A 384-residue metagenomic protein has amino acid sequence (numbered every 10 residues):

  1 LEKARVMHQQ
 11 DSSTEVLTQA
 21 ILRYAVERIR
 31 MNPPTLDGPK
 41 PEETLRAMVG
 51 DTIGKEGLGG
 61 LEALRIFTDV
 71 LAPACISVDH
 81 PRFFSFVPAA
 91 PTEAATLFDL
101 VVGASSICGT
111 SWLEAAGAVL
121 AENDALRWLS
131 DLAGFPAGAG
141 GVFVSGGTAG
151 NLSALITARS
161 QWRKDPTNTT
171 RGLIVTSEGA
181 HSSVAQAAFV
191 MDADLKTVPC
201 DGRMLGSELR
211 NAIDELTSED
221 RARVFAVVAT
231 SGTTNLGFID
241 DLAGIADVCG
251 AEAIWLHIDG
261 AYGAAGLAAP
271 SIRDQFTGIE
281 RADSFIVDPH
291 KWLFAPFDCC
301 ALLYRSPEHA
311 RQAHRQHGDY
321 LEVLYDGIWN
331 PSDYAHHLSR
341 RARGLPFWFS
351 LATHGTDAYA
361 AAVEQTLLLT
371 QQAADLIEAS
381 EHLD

Functional and structural regions predicted by a protein language model:
L1, P41-G50, C75-H80, G103-A104 (+5 more regions): Short acidic (Asp/Glu) and glycine-rich catalytic loops that position anionic groups and cofactors
E2-G138: N-terminal entrance/gating region of PLP-dependent enzymes' catalytic architecture
K3-H8, S106-L113, P136-V142, T169-R171 (+3 more regions): Glycine- and acidic
T110-E122, V144, T148, I174-S177 (+3 more regions): Short acidic-aromatic active-site loops that bind/stabilize oxyanions
L129-S153, V198: Short loop-beta-helix segment that forms the pyridoxal 5′-phosphate
A149-H309: Conserved PLP-enzyme active-site core in the AAT-like
T277-E381: Active-site C-terminal subdomain of aminotransferase-like
D384: Short beta-strand
